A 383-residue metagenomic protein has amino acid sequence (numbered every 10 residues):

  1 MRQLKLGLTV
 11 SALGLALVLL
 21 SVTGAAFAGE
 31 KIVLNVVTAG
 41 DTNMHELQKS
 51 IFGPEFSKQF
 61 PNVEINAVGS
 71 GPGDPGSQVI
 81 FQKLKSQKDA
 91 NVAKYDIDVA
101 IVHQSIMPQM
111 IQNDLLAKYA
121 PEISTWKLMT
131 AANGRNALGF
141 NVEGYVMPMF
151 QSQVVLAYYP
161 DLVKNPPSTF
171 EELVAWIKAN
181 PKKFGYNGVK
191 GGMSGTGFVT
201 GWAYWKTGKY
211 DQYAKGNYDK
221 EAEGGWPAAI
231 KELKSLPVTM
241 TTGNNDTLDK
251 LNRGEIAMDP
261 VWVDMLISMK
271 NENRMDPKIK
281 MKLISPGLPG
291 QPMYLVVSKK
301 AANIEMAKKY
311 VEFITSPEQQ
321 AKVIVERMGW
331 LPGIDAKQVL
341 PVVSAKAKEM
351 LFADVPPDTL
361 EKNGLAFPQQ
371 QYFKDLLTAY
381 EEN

Functional and structural regions predicted by a protein language model:
V10-V22: Bacterial N-terminal signal peptides
G29-Q104: Early extracytoplasmic/lumenal segment of secretory-pathway proteins
A39-K49, S70-S77, D96, H103-D246: Extracytoplasmic ligand-binding site segments that recognize negatively charged/polar headgroups
A93-I101, M240-T241, A257-W262: Paired acidic/hydrophobic, glycine-rich loop segments that form the ligand-binding mouth/hinge of periplasmic-binding
M107-Q109, D259-P277: A ligand-binding cleft/hinge motif common to bilobed small-molecule-binding domains
G139, S152, P227-E232, D264 (+1 more regions): Periplasmic-binding protein-like
L288-P289, M293-L360: Mature extracytoplasmic/periplasmic domains
A353-N383: Conserved C-terminal helix/tail region of periplasmic/extracytoplasmic solute-binding proteins
